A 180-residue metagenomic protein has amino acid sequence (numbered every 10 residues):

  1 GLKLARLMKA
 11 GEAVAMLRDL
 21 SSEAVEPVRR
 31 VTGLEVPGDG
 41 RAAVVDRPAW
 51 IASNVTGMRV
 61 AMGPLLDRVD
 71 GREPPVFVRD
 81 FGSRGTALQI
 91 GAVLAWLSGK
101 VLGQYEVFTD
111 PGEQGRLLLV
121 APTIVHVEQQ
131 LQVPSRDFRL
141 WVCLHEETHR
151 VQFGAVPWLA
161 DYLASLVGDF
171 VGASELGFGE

Functional and structural regions predicted by a protein language model:
G1-V28: N-terminal mature-domain "stem" immediately C-terminal to a signal peptide or N-terminal signal-anchor/transmembrane
V14, D80, R84, H149: Short gly/ser-rich anion-binding loops that grip negatively charged ligand groups
L20-P122: Auxiliary, metal-adjacent structural segments of Zn-dependent hydrolase domains
A87, A95-L102, G154-E180: Post-HExxH zinc-binding segment in Zn-dependent metallohydrolases
T123-V125, E146-H149, P157-W158: Short acidic/polar capping segments at secondary-structure boundaries
I124-V142: Short pre-active-site segment immediately N-terminal to the catalytic Zn-binding motif
V127-Q129, V151-Q152, D161: Short helix/loop capping segments that flank catalytic or ligand/cofactor-binding pockets
F138-G154: Active-site recognition of the HExxH zinc-binding catalytic motif
